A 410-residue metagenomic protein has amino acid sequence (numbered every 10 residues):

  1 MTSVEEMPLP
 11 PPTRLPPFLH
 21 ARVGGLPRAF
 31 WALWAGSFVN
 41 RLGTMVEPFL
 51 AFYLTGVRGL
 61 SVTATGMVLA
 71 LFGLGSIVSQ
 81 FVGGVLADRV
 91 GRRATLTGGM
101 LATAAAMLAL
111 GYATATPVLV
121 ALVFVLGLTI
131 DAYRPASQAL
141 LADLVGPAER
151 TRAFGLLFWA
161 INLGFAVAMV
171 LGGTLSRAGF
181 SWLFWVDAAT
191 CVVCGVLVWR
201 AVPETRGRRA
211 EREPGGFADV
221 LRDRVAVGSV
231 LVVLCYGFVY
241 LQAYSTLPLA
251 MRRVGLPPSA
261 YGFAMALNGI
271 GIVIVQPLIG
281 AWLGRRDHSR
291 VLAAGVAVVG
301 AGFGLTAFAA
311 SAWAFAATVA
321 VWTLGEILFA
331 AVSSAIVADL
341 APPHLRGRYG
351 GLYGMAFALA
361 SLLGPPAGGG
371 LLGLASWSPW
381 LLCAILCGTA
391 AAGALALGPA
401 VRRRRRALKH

Functional and structural regions predicted by a protein language model:
E6-P27, P203-V232, H410: Juxtamembrane intracellular "pre-TM" segments in multi-pass secondary transporters
G24-G73, V227-A264: Helix-loop boundary and gating motifs at the non-cytosolic
M45, G73-F81, F165-A166, G269-P277 (+1 more regions): Residue-level signature of mid-helix packing/kink "hotspots" within the transmembrane helices of 12-pass Major
S79-G91, V275-H288, L372: Helix-to-loop junctions at the C-terminal end of transmembrane segments in multipass secondary transporters
A94-L108, R290-G304: Structural signature of the two symmetry-related core transmembrane helices
G111-L122, A307-T318: Helix-loop junctions at membrane interfaces in 12-TM secondary transporters
L122-I161: Cytoplasmic helix-loop-helix junction between adjacent transmembrane helices in 12-TM secondary transporters
A189-R208, G393-G398: C-terminal membrane-cytosol helix-exit motif in multi-pass small-molecule transporters
